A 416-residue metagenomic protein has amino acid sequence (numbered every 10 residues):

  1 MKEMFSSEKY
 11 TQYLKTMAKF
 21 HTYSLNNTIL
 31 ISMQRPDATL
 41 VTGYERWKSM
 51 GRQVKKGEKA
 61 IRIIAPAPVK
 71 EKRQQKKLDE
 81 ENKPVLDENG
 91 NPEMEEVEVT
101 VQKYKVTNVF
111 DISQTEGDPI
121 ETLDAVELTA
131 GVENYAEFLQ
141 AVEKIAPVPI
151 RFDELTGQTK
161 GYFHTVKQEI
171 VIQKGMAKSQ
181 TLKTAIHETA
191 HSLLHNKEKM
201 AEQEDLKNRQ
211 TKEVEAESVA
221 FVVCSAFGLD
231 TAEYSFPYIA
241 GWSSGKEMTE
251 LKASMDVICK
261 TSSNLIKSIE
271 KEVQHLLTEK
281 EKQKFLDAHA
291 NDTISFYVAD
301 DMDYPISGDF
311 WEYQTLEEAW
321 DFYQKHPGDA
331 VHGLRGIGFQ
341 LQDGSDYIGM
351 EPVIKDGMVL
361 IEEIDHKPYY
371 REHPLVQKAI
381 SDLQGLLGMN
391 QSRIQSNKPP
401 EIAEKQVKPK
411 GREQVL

Functional and structural regions predicted by a protein language model:
M1-A290, S345-Y347, E351-E362, P368 (+4 more regions): N-terminal accessory/interface modules of nucleic-acid-binding and processing proteins
K282-L416: Extended intrinsically disordered terminal tails
